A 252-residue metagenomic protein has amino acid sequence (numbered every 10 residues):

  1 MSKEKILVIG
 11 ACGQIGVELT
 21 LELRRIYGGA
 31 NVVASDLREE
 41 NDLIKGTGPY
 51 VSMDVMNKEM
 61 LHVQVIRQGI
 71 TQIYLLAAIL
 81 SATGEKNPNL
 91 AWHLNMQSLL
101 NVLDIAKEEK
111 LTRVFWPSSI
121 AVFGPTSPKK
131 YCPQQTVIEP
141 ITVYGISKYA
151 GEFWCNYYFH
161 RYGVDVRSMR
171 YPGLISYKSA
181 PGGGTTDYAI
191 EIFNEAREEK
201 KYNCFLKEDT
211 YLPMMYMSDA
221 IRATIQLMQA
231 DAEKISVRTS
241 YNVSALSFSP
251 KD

Functional and structural regions predicted by a protein language model:
K5-I26: N-terminal Rossmann NAD(P)H-binding glycine-rich loop of SDR-like oxidoreductase domains
K45-N57: Rossmann-fold cofactor-recognition segment
Y50, A91-W92, A106, V114: A hydrophobic alpha-helix adjacent to the NAD(P)-binding/active-site core of NAD(P)-dependent oxidoreductases, strongly
V55-L94: NAD(P)H-binding glycine-rich loop region in Rossmannoid oxidoreductase-like domains and their noncatalytic homologs
L100-V143: Conserved Rossmann-fold NAD(P)-dependent oxidoreductase catalytic core, especially the SDR/UDP-sugar
P125-P128, E139-R167, A196-R197: Active-site Tyr-X1-5-Lys
N156-Y211, M217-Q226: NAD(P)-dependent short-chain dehydrogenase/reductase
Q229-D252: Mid/C-terminal beta-alpha module of Rossmann-like enzyme folds, strongest in SDR-family dehydrogenases/epimerases
